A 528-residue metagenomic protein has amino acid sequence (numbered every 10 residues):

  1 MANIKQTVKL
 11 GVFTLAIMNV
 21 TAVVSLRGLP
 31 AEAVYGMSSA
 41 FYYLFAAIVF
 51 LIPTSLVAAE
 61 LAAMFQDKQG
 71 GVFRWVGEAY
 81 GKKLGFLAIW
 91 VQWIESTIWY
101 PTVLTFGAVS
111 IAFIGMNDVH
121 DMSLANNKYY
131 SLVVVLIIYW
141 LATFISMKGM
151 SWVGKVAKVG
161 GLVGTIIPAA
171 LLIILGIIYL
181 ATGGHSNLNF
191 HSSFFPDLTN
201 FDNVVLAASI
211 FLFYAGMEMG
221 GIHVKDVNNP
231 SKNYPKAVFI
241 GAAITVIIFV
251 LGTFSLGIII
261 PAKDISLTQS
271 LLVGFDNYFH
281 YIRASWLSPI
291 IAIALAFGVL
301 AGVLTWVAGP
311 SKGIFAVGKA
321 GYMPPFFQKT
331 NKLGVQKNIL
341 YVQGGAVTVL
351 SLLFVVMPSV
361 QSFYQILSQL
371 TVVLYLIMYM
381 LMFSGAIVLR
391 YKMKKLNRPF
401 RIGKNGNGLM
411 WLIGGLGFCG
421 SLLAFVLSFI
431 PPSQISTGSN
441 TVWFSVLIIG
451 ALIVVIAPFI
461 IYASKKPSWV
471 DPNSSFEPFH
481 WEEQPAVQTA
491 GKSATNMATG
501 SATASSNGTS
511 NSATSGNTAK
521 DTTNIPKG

Functional and structural regions predicted by a protein language model:
M1-A59, F65-Q69, H191, G414 (+2 more regions): Membrane-interface "cap" regions at the ends of multi-pass membrane proteins
A2-V109, F211-L212, M217-G220, V227 (+1 more regions): Transmembrane helix-boundary motif of multi-pass solute transporters/channels
Q6, Y130, A142, V159 (+3 more regions): C-terminal membrane-solvent junction of multi-pass transporters and transport-like membrane proteins
Q6-L15, K82, T97, Y129-L136 (+5 more regions): Loop-to-transmembrane helix boundary motifs in multi-pass membrane proteins
Q6-V8, A40-F41, V119-Y130, V159-A292: Helix-loop-helix junctions that connect adjacent transmembrane segments in multi-pass membrane transporters
V34, I52-M64, K68-Y139, T143-M147 (+3 more regions): Hydrophobic transmembrane alpha-helices that form the core helical bundles of multi-pass secondary transporters
R74-W75, G81, F113-H120, A237-L304 (+1 more regions): TM-loop-TM module centered on a large, flexible mid-protein loop between adjacent transmembrane helices in multi-pass
Y130-T182, A215, V238-A243, S368 (+3 more regions): Membrane-interface loop-to-helix entry segments
